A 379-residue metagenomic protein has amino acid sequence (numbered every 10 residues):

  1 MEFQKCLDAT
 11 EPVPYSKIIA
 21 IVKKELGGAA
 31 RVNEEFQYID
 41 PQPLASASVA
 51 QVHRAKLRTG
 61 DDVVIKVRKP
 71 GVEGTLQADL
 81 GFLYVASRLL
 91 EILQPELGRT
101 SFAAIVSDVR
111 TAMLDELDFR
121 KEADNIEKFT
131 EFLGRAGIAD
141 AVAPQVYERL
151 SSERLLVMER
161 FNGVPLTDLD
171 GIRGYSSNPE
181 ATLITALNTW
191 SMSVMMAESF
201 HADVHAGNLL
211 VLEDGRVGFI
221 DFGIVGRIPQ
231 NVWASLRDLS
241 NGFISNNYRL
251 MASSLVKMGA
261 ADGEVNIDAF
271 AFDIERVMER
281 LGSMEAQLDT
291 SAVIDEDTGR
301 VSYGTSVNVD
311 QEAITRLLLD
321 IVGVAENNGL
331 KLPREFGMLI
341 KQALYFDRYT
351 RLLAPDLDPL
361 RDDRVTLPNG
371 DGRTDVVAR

Functional and structural regions predicted by a protein language model:
M1-S193, E198, L210-R379: Broad phosphate/nucleotide-binding scaffolds in NTP-utilizing and phosphate-metabolizing enzymes
S199-A206: Catalytic-loop of the protein kinase fold
